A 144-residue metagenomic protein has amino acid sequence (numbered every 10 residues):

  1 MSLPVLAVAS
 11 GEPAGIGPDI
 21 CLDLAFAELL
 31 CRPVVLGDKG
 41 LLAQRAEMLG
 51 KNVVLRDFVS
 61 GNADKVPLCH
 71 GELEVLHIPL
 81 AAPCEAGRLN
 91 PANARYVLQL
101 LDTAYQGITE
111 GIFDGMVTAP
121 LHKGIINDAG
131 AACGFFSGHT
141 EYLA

Functional and structural regions predicted by a protein language model:
M1-L143: Contiguous, glycine/small-aliphatic-enriched amphipathic segments in soluble metabolic enzymes
